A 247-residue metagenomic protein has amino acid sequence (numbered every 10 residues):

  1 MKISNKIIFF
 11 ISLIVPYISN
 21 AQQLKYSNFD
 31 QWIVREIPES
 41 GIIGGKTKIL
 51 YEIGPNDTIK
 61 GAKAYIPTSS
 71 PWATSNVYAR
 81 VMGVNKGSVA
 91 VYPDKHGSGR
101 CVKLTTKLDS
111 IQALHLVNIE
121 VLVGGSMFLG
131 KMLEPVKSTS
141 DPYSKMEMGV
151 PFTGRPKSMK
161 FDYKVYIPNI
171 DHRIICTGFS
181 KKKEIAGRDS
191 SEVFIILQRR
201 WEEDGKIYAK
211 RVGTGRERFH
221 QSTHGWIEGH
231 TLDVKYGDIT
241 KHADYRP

Functional and structural regions predicted by a protein language model:
M1-K25: Bacterial Sec-dependent N-terminal signal peptides
L13, Y143-K145, F179: Generic preference for well-ordered secondary structure
Q22-P156, K160, A186-P247: Aromatic (Trp/Tyr/Phe) and Gly/Pro-enriched flexible surface segments
V165-H172, K183-R188, E202: Extended, low-complexity, turn-rich repeat/linker tracts enriched in Gly/Pro/Ser/Thr and Asp/Glu that occur
D171-I175, I207: A short secondary-structure junction signal
T177-K183: Interfacial segments of alpha-helical transmembrane regions
